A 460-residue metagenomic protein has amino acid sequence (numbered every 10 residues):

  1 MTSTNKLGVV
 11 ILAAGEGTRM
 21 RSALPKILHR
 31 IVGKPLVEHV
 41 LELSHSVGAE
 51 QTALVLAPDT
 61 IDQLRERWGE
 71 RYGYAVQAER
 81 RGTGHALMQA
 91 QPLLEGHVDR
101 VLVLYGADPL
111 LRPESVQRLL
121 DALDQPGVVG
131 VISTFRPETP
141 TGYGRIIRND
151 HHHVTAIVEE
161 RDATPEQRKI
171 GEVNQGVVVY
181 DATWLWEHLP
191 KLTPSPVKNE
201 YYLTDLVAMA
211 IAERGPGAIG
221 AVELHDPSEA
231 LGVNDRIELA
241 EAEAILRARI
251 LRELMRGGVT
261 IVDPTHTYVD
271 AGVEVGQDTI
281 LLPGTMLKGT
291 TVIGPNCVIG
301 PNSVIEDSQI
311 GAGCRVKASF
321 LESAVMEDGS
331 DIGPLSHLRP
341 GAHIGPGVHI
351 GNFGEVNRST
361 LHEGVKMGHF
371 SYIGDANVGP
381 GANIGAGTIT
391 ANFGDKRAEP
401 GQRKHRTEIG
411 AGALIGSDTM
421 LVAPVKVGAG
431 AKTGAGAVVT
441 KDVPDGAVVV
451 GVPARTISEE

Functional and structural regions predicted by a protein language model:
M1-G8, E16, R30, K34-D121: Conserved N-terminal catalytic core of the sugar/cofactor nucleotidyltransferase
T2-N5, G171-G276: Conserved alpha/beta core of the MobA/IspD/sugar-nucleotide pyrophosphorylase nucleotidyltransferase superfamily
R30, L110, V179, G232-V233 (+1 more regions): Short aromatic/basic micro-patch
A49, V98, G127-G130, P216: Short, high-confidence coil segments that cap the C-terminus of an alpha-helix and link into the following beta-strand
D62, E70, L111-V197, R214 (+1 more regions): Conserved core of the sugar-phosphate nucleotidyltransferase
T267-V269, V273-A342: Acidic, glycine-rich loop-and-beta core segments that form the ion-binding/anion-interacting portion of active sites
V316-E460: Glycine-rich hexapeptide-repeat left-handed beta-helix
